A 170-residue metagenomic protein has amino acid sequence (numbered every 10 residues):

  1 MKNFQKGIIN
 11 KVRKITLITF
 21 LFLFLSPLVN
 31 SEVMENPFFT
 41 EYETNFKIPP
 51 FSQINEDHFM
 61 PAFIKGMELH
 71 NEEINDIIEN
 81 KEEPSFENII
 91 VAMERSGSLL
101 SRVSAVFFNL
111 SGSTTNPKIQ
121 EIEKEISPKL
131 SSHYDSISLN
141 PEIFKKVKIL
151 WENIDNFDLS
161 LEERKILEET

Functional and structural regions predicted by a protein language model:
F4-L17: Bacterial N-terminal signal peptides that target proteins for export
T16-P27: Bacterial N-terminal signal peptides
S31-T170: Zn2+-dependent metallopeptidase catalytic domains
